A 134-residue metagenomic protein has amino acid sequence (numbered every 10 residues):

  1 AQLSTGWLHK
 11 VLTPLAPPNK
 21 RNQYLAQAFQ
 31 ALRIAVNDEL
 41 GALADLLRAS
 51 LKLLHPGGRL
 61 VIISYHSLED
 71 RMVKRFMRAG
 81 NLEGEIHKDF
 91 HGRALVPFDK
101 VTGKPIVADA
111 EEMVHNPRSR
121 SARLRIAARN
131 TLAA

Functional and structural regions predicted by a protein language model:
A1-A134: S-adenosyl-L-methionine-dependent methyltransferase catalytic core, i.e., the SAM/SAH-binding region
